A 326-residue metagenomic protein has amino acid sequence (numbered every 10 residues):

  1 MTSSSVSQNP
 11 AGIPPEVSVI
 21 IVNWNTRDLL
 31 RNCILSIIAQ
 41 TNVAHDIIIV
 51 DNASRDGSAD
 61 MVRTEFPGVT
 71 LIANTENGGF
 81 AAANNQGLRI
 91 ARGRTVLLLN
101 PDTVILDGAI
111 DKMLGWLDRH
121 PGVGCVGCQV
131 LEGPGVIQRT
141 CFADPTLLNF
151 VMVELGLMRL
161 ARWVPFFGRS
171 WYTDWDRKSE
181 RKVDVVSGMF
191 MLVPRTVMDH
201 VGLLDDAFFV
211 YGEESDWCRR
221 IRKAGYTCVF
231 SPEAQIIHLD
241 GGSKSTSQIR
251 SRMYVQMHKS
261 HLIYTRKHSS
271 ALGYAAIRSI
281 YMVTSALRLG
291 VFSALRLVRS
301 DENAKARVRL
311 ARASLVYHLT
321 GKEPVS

Functional and structural regions predicted by a protein language model:
P15-S18, D46, D216: Cell-envelope/extracellular polymer assembly enzymes that use nucleotide-activated donors
L35-A44: Short, acidic, metal-binding catalytic loop of nucleotide-sugar glycosyltransferases
A73-A91, T103, K112: Glycine-rich, basic loop-to-helix element that forms the pyrophosphate-binding segment of sugar-nucleotide handling
V96: Short aromatic/hydrophobic "clamp" motif used to bind/position activated sugar donors
V104-C141: Conserved donor NDP-sugar-binding/catalytic core segment of glycosyltransferases
P145-V183: Short, flexible, basic/aromatic active-site loop/helix in glycosyltransferases
D176-K178, D184-Q235: A short, conserved alpha-helix in the catalytic core of glycosyltransferases
K223-D301: Active-site-adjacent helix/loop segment of glycosyltransferases that harbors family-specific signature motifs
